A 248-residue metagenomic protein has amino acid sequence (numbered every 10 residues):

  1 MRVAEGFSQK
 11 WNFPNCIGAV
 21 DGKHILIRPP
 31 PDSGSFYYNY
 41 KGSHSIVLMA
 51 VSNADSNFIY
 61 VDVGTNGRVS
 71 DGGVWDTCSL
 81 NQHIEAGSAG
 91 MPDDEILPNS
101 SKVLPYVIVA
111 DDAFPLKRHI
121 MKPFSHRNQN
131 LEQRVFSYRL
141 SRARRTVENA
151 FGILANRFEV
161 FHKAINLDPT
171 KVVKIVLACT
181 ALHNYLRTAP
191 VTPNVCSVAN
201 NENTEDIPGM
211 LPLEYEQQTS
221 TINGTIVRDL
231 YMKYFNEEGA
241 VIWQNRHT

Functional and structural regions predicted by a protein language model:
M1-T248: Short, polybasic Lys/Arg-rich linear motifs in disordered N-terminal/cytosolic regions
